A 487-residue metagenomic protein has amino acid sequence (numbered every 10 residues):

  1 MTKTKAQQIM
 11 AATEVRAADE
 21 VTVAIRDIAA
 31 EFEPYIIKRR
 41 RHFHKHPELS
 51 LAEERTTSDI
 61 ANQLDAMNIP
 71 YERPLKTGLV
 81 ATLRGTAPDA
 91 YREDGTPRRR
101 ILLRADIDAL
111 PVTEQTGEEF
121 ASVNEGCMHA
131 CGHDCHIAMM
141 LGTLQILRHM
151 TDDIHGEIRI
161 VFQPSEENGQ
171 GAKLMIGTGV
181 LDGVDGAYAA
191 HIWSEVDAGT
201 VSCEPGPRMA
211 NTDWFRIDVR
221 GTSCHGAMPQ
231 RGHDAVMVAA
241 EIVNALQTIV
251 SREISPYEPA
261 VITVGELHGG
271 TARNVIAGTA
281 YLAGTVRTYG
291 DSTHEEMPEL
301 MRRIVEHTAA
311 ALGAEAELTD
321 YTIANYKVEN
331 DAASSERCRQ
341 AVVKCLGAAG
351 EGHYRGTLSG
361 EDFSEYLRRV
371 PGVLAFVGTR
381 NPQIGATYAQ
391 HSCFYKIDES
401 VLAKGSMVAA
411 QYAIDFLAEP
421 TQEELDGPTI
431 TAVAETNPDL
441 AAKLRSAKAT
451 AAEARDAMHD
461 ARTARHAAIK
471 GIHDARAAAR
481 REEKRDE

Functional and structural regions predicted by a protein language model:
T2-A6, T13, A17-E20, A240-R455 (+3 more regions): Metal-dependent amide/peptide-bond hydrolase catalytic core, centered on the "pita-bread" metallohydrolase fold
K3-H129, D134, A138-L141, Q145-H155 (+2 more regions): Acidic/His- and Gly-rich active-site-bordering loop/insert found across diverse amide/peptide-bond hydrolases
V21-A24, I28, F32-R39, A52 (+21 more regions): General structural feature for long, well-ordered alpha-helical segments within catalytic domains of soluble enzymes
F43, A81, L103, H133 (+8 more regions): Divalent metal-coordination and catalytic microenvironments
H46-S50, S165, D291, K327: Short strand->helix junction
P88, L110-V112, T116-M128, D134-C135 (+2 more regions): Histidine/acidic-residue-rich, glycine-tolerant segments that coordinate divalent metal ions
L102-R104, F215, L374-R380: Non-cysteine beta-strand/loop elements that form the S-adenosyl-L-methionine
